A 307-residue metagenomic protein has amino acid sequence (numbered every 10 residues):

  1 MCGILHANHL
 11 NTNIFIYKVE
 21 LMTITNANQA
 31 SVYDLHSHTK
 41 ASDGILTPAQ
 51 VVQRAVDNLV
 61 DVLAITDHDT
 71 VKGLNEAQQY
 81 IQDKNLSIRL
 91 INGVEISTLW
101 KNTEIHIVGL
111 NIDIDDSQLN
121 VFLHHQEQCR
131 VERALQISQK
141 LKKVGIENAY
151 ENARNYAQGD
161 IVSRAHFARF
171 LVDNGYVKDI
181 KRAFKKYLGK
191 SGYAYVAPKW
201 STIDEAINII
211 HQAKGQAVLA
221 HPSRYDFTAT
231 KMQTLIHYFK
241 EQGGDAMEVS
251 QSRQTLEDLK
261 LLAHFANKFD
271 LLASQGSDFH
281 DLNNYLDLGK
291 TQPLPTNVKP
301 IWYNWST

Functional and structural regions predicted by a protein language model:
F15-T103, Y187-G189, T202-N283, P293 (+2 more regions): An N-terminally biased module of ancient metal coordination in phosphate/nucleic-acid-related enzymes
Y17-E20, Q50, D61, H68-E132 (+5 more regions): Mid-domain alpha/beta scaffold segments of enzyme catalytic cores
N26-A27, I112-D113, S138, K143 (+2 more regions): Short, flexible segments with low predicted structural confidence
L99-Q126, V131, R169-G192, G289-T307: Active-site gating loops and adjacent loop-to-helix segments of metal-dependent hydrolytic enzymes
H125-C129, P198, F227: Alpha-helix N-cap and loop-to-helix initiation/capping positions
A157-R224: Conserved acidic, metal-coordinating active-site core of Asp-based, Mg2+-dependent phosphoryl-transfer enzymes
L286: Short glycine-biased active-site loop of nucleotidyltransferases that positions the nucleotide triphosphate and helps
